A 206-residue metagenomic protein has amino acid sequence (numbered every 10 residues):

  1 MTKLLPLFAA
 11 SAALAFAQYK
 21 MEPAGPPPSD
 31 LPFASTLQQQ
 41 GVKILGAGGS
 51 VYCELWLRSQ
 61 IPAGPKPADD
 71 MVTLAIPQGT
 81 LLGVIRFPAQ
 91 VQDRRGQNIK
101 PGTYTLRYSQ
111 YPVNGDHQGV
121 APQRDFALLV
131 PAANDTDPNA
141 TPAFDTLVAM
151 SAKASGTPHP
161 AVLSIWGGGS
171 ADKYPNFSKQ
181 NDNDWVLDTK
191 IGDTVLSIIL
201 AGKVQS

Functional and structural regions predicted by a protein language model:
M1-F8: Bacterial N-terminal signal peptides that target proteins for export
F8-A17: Hydrophobic h-region of N-terminal signal peptides that target proteins for export in Gram-negative bacteria
Y19-M21, P28-A34, Q38-I99, R107-S206: Extended, well-structured beta-strand/loop surface patches that form recognition or cofactor-anchoring regions within
